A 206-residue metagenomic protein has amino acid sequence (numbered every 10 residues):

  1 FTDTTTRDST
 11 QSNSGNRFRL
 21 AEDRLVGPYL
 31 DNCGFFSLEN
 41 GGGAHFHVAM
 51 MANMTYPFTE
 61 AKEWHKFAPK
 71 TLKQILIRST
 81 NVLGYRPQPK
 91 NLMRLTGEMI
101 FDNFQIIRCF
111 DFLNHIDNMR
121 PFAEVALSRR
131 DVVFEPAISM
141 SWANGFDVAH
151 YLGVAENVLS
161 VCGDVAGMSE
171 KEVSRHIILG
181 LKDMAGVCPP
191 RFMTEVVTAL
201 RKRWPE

Functional and structural regions predicted by a protein language model:
F1-S14, A61: N-terminal amphipathic alpha-helix/helix-capping segment at the start of soluble metabolic enzymes
S9, L30, C109, L179: Conserved, mostly hydrophobic/aromatic
E22-A44, G97-I106, R175: Catalytic domains of carbohydrate-active enzymes, especially glycoside hydrolases
G42-V161, A185-G186: Active-site beta->alpha loop and helix N-cap motifs at the rims of alpha/beta catalytic domains
A68, L127-V132, V161-S174, R201-E206: Short helix-capping segments at alpha-helix termini
T71, H176-L179: Residue-level recognition of the N-termini of beta-strands and the immediately preceding loop/turn
M184-E206: Catalytic alpha/beta core domains of metabolic enzymes, predominantly
